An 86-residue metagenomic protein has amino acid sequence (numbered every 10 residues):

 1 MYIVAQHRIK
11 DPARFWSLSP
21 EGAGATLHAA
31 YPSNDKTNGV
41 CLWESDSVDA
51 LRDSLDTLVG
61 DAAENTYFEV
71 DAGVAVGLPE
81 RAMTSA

Functional and structural regions predicted by a protein language model:
M1-N38, L42-A86: Short S/T/G/P-rich N-terminal loop/turn motif that feeds into the first structured element of a domain
